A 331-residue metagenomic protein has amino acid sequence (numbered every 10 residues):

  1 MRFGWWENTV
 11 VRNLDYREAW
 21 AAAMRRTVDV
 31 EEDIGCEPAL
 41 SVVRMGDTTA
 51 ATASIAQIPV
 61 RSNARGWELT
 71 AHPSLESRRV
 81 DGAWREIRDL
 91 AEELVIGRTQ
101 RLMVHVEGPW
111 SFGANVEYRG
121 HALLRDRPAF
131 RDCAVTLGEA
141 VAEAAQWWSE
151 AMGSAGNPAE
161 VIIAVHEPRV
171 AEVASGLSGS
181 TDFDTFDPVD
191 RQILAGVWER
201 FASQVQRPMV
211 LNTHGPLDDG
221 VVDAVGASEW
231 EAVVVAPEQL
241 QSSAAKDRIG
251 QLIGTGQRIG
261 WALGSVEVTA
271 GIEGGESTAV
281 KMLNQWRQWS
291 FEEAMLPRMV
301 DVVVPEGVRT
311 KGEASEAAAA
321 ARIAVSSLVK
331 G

Functional and structural regions predicted by a protein language model:
M1-E107, S111-D126, F130, A227-E229 (+4 more regions): Alpha/beta catalytic barrel-like cores
E7-L14, E107, E167, L211-L217 (+3 more regions): Structural motif
Y16-A23, R79-L90, R131-A144, D187-F201 (+3 more regions): Well-ordered, non-membrane alpha-helical segments in soluble/globular domains
I96, S203, I253-G254: Anion (oxyanion) recognition and catalysis
V104, V141, V302: Conserved, mostly hydrophobic/aromatic
G120-C133, A164-D187, G215, G264-I272 (+1 more regions): Active-site-proximal beta-alpha loop/turn segments in soluble metabolic enzymes
T136, A140-S243, D247-R248: Active-site loop segments of alpha/beta catalytic cores
E231-G331: Catalytic-face loop-and-helix region of soluble metabolic enzyme cores
